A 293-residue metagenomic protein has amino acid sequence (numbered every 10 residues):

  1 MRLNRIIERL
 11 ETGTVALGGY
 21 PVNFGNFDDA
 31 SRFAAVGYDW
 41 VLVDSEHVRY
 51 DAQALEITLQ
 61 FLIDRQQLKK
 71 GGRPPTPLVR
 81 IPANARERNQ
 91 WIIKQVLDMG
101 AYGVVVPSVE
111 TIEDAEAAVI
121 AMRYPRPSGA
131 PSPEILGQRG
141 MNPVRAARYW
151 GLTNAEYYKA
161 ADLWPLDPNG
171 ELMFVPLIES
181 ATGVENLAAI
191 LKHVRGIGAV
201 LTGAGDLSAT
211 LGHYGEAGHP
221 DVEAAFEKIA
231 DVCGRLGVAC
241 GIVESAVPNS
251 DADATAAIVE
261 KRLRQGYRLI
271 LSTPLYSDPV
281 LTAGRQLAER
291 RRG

Functional and structural regions predicted by a protein language model:
M1-G293: Expand to "…catalyze enediolate/carbanion chemistry for C-C bond making/breaking, isomerization, decarboxylation
